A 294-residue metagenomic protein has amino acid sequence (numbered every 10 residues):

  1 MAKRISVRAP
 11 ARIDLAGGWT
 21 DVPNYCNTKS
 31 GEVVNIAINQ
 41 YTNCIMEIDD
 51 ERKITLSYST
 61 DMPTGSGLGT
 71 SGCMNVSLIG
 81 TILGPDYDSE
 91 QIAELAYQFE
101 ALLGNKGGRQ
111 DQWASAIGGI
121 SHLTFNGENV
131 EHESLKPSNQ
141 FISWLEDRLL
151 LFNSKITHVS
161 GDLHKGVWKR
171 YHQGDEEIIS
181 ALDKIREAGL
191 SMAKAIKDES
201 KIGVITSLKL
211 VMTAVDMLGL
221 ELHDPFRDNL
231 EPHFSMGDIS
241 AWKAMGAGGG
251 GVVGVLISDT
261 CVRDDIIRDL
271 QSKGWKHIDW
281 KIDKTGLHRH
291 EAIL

Functional and structural regions predicted by a protein language model:
M1-A16, D21-N27, N35-N39, N43-K53 (+5 more regions): C-terminal nucleotide
C26-T28, G69-T70: Short glycine/proline-enriched turns and hinge-like loops at secondary-structure junctions
G31: Conserved N-terminal helical subregion
D61-G69: Membrane-interface segments at transmembrane-helix junctions in multi-pass inner-membrane proteins
S71, G246: Short, conserved phosphate/pyrophosphate- and ester-handling motifs at nucleotide-, phospho-/glycolipid
C73-P85: Stable alpha-helical structural segments in soluble proteins, enriched in small hydrophobic residues
G248-G250: Glycine-rich nucleotide-binding loop
